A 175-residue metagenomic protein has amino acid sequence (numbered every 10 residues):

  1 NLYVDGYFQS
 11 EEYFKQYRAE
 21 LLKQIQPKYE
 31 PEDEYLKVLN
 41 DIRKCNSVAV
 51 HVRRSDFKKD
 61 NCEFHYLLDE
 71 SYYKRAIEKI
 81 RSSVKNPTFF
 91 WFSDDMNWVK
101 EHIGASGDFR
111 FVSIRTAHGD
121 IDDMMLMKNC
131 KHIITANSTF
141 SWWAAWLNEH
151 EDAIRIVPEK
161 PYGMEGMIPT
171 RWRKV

Functional and structural regions predicted by a protein language model:
N1-V84: Secretory-pathway luminal glycosyltransferase catalytic domains
Y7, Y13, D56, T88-W91 (+2 more regions): Intrinsic disorder/low-structure terminal segments
L22-Q24, L67-Y72, D108-V112, C130-K131 (+2 more regions): Short, low-complexity, polar/charged sequence segments that are solvent-exposed and flexible
N61-E63, I103, M167-P169: Short aromatic-enriched loop/helix-cap "lid" or pocket-rim segments at secondary-structure transitions that line
E78-E165: Donor-binding and catalytic core of enzymes assembling or modifying cell-surface/extracellular glycoconjugates
G163-V175: Leloir-type glycosyltransferase catalytic cores
